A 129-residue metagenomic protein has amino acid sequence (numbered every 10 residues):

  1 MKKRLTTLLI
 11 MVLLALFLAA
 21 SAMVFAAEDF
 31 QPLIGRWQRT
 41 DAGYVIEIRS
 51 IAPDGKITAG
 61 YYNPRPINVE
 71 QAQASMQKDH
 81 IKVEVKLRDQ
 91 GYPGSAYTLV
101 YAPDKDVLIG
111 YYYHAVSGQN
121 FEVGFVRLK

Functional and structural regions predicted by a protein language model:
M1-V12: Bacterial N-terminal signal peptides that target proteins for export
I10-A20: Bacterial N-terminal signal peptides
S21-A26: Sec/Tat signal peptide C-region and signal peptidase I cleavage site
A27-D104, I109-K129: Central antiparallel beta-sheet cores of small beta-barrel/beta-sandwich binding domains
